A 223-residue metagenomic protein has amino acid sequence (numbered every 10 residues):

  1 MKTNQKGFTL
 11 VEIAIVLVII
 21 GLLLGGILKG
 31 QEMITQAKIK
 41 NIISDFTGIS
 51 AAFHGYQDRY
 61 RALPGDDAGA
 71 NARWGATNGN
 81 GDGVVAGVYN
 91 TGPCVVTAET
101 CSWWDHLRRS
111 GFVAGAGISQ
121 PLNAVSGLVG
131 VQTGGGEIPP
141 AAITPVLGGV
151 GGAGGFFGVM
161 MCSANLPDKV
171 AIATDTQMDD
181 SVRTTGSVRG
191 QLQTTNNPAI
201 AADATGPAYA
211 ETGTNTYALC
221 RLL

Functional and structural regions predicted by a protein language model:
K2-I39, D45: N-terminal single-pass transmembrane signal-anchor helix
A14, H54, W104-D105: Short glycine-/small-residue-rich flexible loop motifs, especially phosphate/cofactor-binding loops
G25, E32-G81: Conserved hydrophobic/amphipathic alpha-helical signal-anchor segments
R59-L223: Periplasmic/extracellular, small/polar-rich flexible segments of pilin-like filament-forming proteins
